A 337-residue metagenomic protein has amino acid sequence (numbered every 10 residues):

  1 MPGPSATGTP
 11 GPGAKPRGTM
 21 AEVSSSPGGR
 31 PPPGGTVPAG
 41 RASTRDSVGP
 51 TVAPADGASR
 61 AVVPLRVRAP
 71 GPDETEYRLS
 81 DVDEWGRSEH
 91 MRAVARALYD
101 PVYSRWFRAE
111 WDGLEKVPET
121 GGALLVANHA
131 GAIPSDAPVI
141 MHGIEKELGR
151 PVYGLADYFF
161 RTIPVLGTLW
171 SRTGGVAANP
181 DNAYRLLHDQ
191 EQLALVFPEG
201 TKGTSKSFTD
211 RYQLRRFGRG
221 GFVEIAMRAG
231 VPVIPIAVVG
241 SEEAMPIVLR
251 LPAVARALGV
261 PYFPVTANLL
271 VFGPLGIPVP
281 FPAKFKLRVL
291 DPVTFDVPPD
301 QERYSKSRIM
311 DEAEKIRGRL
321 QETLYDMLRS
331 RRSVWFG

Functional and structural regions predicted by a protein language model:
P2-G8: Extreme N-terminal basic, low-complexity initiation segments that serve as generic localization/processing leaders
T9-A14: Charge-rich (especially acidic), low-complexity segments
K15-R17, A21-G143, E147-N182, L251 (+2 more regions): Membrane-anchoring hydrophobic helices of lipid-metabolizing enzymes
S104-F295, P299-R303: Soluble catalytic domains of membrane acyltransferases
H188, P280-G337: C-terminal terminal-subdomain/extension
